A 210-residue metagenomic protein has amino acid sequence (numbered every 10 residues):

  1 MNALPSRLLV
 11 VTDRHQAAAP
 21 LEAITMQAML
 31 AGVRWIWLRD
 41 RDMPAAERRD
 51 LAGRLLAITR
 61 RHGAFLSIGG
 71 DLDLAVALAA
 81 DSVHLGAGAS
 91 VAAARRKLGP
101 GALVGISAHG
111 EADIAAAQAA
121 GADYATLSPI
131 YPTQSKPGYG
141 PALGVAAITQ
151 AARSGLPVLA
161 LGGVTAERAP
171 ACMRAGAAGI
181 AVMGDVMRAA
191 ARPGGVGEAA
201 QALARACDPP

Functional and structural regions predicted by a protein language model:
M1-L85, A89, R96-D123, A146 (+4 more regions): Conserved N-terminal beta1-alpha1 strand-loop-helix module at the mouth
W35-R39, T126-Q134, A181-M183: Short beta-strands and strand-loop turn motifs
Q134-S135, E167: Short, well-ordered, mixed-charge alpha-helical segments that flank or form enzyme active sites
S135-Y139, L159-G162: Short, glycine/charged-rich beta-strand-loop motifs at protein surfaces that mediate ligand recognition and catalysis
K136-A142, A146-T149: Substrate-recognition "cap/lid" segment bordering the active-site pocket of phosphatases
A178: Short, glycine/charged-rich "phosphate-handling" switch motifs in NTP-dependent and phosphotransfer domains
